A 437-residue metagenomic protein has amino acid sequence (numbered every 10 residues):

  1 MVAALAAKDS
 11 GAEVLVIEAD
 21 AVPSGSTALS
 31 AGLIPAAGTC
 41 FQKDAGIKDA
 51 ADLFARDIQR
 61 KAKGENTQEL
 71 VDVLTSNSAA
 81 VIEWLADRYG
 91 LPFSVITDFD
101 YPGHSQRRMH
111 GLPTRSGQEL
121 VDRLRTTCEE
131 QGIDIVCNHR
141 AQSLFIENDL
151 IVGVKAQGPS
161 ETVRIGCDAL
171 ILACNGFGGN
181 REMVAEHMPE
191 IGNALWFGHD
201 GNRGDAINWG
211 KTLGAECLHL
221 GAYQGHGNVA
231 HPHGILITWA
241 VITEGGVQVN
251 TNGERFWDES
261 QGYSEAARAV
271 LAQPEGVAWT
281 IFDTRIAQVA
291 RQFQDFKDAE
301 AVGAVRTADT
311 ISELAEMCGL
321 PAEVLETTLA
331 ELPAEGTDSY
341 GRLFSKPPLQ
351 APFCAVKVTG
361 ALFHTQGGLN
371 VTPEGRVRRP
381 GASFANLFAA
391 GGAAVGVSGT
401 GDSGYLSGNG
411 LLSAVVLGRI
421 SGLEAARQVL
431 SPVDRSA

Functional and structural regions predicted by a protein language model:
M1-V16, A426: N-terminal Rossmann-like FAD-binding beta1-loop-alpha1 element of flavoenzymes
A19-D134, N138-R140, V249, R255: Conserved N-terminal/central alpha/beta ligand/cofactor-binding core
G111-D168, I207, K211-L213: Helical element adjacent to the flavin cofactor pocket in flavoenzyme catalytic cores
S143, V324-G401: A glycine-rich dinucleotide-binding beta-alpha-beta segment and adjacent secondary-structure elements that constitute
G158-E161, I165-A230, L411-I420: Glycine-rich loop(s) and the adjacent beta-strand/alpha-helix scaffold that form part
C167, A173-C174, T251, A390-A393: Short, well-ordered coil/turn residues at beta-beta hairpins and beta-strand->alpha-helix junctions within
I207-L320, V324: An anion/pyrophosphate-binding glycine-rich loop and adjacent beta-alpha core in soluble alpha-beta enzymes
A382-D434: Catalytic phosphate/nucleotide-handling subdomain of diverse soluble enzymes
